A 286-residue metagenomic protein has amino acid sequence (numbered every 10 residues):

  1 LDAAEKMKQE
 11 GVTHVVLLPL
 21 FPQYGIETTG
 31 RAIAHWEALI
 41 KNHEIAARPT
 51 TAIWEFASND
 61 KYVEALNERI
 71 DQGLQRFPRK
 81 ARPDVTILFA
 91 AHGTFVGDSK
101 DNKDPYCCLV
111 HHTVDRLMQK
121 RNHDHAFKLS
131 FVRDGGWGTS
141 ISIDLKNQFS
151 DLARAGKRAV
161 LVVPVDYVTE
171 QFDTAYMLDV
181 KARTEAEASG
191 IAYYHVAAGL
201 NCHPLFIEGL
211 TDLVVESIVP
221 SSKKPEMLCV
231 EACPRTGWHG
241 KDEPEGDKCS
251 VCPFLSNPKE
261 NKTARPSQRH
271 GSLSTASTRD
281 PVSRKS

Functional and structural regions predicted by a protein language model:
L1-S286: Extended amphipathic ligand-handling, pore-lining, and cofactor/metal-binding catalytic surfaces
